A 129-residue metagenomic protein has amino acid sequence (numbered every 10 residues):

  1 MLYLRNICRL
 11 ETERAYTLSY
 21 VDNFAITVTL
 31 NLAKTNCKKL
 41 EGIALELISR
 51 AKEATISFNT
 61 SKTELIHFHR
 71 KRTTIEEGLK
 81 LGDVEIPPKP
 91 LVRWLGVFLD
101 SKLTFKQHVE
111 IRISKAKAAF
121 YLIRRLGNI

Functional and structural regions predicted by a protein language model:
M1-N31: Active-site palm subdomain of RNA-directed nucleic acid polymerases
L2-Y3, E13, N31, E46-S49 (+3 more regions): Nucleic-acid-interacting cores, centered on viral/eukaryotic replication and modification enzymes
Y3, K39-I43, R112, A119: Hydrophobic alpha-helical membrane-association signature
I7, T17, D22-F24, A44-L47 (+4 more regions): Mobile genetic element proteins and their domesticated derivatives, centered on retroelements and DNA transposons
T12, F24-K52, R70, T104: Catalytic palm subdomain of template-directed nucleic-acid polymerases, centered on the conserved carboxylate motif
Y16-T17, K39, S57: Short, surface-exposed helix-loop/turn micro-motifs enriched in polar/charged residues
G42-L45, S49, S57-L91: Short, conserved micro-motifs composed of acidic
V84-I129: Basic, alpha-helical interaction scaffolds
